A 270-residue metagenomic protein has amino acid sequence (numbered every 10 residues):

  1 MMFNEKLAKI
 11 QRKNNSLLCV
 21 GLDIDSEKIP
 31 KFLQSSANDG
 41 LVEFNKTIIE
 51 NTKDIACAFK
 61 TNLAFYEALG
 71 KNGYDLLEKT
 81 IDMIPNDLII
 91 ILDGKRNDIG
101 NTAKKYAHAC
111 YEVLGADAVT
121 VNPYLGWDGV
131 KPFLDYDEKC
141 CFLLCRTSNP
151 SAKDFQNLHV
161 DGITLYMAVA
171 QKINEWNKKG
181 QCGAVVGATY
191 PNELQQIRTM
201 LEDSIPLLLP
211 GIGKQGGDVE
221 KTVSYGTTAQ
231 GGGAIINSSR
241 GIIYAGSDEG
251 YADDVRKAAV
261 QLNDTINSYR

Functional and structural regions predicted by a protein language model:
M1-I89, G250-R270: Conserved N-terminal beta1-alpha1 strand-loop-helix module at the mouth
Q11-R12, I49-I55, E78-N86, P132-D137 (+2 more regions): Acidic (Asp/Glu)-rich catalytic clusters
N14-L18, I55-C57, N86-L88, D117 (+4 more regions): Short, well-ordered coil/turn segments that N-cap beta-strands
V20, F59, D93, V119 (+3 more regions): Conserved, mostly hydrophobic/aromatic
G21-E27, A64-Y66, K95-I99, Y124 (+4 more regions): Active-site beta-loop-alpha junctions enriched in small/polar residues
D25, D98-V185: Conserved anion-binding
A68-M83, I99-A103, Y124-E138, T189-L201 (+1 more regions): Active-site-adjacent beta->alpha loops and helix N-cap segments on the catalytic face of soluble alpha/beta enzymes
A188-N237: A C-terminal functional module that forms or caps the active site or interfaces directly with catalytic machinery
